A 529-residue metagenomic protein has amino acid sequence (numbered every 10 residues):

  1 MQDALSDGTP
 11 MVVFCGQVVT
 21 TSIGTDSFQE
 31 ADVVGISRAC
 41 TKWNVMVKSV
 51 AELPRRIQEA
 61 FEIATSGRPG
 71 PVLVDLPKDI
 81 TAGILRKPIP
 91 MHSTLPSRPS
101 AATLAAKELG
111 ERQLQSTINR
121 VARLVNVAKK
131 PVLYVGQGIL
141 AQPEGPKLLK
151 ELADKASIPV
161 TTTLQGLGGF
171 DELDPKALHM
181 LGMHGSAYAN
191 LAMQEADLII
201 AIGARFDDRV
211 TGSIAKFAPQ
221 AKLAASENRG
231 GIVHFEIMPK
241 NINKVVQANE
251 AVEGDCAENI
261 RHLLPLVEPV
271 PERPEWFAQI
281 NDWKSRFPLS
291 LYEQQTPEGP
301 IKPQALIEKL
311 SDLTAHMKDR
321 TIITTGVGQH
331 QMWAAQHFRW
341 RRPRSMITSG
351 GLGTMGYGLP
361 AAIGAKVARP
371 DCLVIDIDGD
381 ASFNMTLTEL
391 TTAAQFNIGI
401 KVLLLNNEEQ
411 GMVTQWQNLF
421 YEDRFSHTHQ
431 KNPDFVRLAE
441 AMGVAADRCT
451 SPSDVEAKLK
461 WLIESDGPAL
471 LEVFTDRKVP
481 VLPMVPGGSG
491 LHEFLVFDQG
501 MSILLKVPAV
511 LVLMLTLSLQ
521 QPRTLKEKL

Functional and structural regions predicted by a protein language model:
M1-R273, L313, G399-V402, A439: N-terminal alpha/beta PP-like core and its mobile active-site loop of ThDP/TPP-dependent enzymes
F14, S22, D26-A31, I242-V245 (+3 more regions): Thiamine diphosphate
T25-D26, A105-A122, T162, L181-G185 (+5 more regions): A general structural motif
P54-R55, Q137-G145, P300-A305, S382-M385 (+1 more regions): Active-site glycine- and acidic-residue-rich loops that bind and position anionic ligands or nucleotide-like cofactors
P69-V72, V270-W283, R320-T321, L470: Flexible, glycine/charged-enriched surface loops at secondary-structure junctions
A122, N190, I307, E456-L459: Short hydrophobic/charged patches on amphipathic alpha-helices used for structural packing and interfaces
L198, I322, L373-I375: Structural motif
N281-P360, A365: Active-site diphosphate/adenylate-binding microenvironment
